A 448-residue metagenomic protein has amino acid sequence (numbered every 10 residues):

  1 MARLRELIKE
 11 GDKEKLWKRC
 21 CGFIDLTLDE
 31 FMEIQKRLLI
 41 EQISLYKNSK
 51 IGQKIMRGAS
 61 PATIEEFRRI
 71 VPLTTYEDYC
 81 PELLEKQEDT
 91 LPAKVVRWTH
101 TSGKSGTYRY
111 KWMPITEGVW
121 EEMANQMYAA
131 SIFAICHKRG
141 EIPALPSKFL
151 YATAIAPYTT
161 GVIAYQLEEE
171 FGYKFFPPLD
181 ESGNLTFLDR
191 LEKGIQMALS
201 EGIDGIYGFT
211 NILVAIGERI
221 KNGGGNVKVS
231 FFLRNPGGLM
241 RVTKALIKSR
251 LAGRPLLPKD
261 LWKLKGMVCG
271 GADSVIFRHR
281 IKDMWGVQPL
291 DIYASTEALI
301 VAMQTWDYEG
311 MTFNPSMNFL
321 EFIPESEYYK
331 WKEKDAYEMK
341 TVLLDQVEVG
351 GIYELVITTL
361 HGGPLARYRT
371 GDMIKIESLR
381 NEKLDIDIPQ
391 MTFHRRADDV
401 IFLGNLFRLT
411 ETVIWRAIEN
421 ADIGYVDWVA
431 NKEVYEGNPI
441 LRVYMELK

Functional and structural regions predicted by a protein language model:
M1-G52, E82, Y165-K448: Active-site glycine/GP-rich loop and adjacent strand/helix microenvironment that borders small-molecule binding pockets
R37-W98, Y108-M123, Y128-P143, P157-T160: Active-site diphosphate/adenylate-binding microenvironment
E88-L91, Y151, I206-G208, C269: Redox-cofactor binding/interface segments in oxidoreductases and associated redox assembly factors
T99-Y108, S295-A298: Ser/Thr-glycine-rich phosphate-binding loops at phosphate-binding pockets of nucleotides, nucleotide cofactors
G106-Y110, D398-I401: A broad detector of the eukaryotic-type serine/threonine protein kinase catalytic domain
T107-Y108, K138-A144, E382-D387, N405: Intrinsically disordered, low-complexity coil segments
A124-E141, S147, L188-E201, P255-L257: Conserved ATP-dependent adenylate/AMP-binding module captured primarily in the ANL superfamily
S131-Y173, E181: Conserved AMP-binding loop of ANL adenylate-forming enzymes
